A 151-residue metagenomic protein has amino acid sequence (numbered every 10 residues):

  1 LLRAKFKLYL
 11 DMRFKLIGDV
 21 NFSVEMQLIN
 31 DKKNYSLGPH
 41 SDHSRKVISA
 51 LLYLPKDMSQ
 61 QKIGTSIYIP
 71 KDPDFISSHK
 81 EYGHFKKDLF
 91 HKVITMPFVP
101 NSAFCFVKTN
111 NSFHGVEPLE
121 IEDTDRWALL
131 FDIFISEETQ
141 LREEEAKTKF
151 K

Functional and structural regions predicted by a protein language model:
R3-E145: Catalytic core of non-heme Fe(II) oxygenases with the double-stranded beta-helix
E145-K151: Membrane-proximal basic amphipathic "stem/tether" segments
